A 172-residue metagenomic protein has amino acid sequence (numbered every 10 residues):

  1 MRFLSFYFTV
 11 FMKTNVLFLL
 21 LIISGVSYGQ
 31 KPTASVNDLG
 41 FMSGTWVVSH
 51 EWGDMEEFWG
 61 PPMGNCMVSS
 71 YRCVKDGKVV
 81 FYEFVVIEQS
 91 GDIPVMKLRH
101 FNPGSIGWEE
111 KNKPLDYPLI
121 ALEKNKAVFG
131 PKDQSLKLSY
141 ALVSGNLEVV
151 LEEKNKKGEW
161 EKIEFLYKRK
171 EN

Functional and structural regions predicted by a protein language model:
M1-A34: Bacterial Sec-dependent N-terminal signal peptides
Q30, E110-K111, D116-P118, S144-E148 (+1 more regions): Edge beta-strand at a domain terminus
K31-T45: N-terminal helix-cap/turn-to-beta initiation motif at the start of protein domains
S43-V47, E56-F58: N-terminal export/targeting and maturation segments
S49, S70, K97-R99, G130 (+2 more regions): Beta-strand residues in well-ordered beta-sheet regions across diverse protein folds
G53-E56, V79-F84, D133-K137, E148 (+1 more regions): Short, surface-exposed coil-to-beta transition loops
D54-P131, N172: Central antiparallel beta-sheet cores of small beta-barrel/beta-sandwich binding domains
